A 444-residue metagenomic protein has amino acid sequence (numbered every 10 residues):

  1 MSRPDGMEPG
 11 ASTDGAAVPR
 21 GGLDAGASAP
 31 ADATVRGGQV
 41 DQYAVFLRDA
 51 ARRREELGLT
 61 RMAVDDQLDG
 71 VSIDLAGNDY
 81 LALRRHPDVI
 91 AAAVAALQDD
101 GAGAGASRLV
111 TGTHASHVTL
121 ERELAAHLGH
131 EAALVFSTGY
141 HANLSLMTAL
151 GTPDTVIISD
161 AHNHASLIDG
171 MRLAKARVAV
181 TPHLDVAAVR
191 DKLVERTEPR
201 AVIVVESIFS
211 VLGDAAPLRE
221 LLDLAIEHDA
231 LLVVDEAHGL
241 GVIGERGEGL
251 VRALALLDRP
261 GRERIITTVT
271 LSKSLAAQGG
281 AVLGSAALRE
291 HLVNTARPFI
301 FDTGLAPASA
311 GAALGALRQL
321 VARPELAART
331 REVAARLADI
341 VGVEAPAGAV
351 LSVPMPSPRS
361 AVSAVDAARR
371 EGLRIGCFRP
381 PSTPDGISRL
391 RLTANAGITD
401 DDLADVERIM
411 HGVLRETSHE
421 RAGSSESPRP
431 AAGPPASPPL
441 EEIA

Functional and structural regions predicted by a protein language model:
S2-Q42, A396, G412-A444: Non-catalytic terminal extensions of PLP-dependent enzymes
R3-G10, R20-S28, R36-G103, A230: N-terminal "arm"/small-domain region of PLP-dependent enzymes with the aminotransferase-like
A91-T138, A334: Conserved N-terminal alpha-helix of the aminotransferase class I/II PLP-enzyme fold
L146-A165: Conserved PLP-anchoring active-site segment centered on the Schiff-base-forming lysine
A179, H183-V234: Active-site phosphate-binding strand-loop segment of PLP-dependent enzymes
R246, L254-H291: Active-site PLP attachment segment
T268, Q278-P324: Conserved core segment of the aminotransferase class I/II
R329-G372, S382, G386-I387, A394-A396 (+1 more regions): Conserved PLP-binding catalytic core of the aspartate aminotransferase-like
